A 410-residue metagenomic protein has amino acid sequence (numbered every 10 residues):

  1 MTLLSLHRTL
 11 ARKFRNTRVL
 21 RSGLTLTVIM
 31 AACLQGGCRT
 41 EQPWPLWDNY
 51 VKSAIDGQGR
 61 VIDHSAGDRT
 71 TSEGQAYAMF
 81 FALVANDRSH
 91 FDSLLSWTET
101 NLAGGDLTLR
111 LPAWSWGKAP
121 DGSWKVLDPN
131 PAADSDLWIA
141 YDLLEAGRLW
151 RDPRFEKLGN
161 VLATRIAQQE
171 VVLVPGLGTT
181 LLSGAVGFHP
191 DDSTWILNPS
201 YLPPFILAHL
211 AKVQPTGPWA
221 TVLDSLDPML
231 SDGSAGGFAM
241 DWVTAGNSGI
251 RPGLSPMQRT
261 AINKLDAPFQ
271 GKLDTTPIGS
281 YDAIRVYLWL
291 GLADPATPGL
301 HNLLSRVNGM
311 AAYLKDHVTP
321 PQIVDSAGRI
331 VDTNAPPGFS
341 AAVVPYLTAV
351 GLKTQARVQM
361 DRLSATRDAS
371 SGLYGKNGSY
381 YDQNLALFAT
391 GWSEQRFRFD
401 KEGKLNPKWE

Functional and structural regions predicted by a protein language model:
M1-R18: N-terminal secretory signal peptides that target proteins for export/translocation
G23-C33: Bacterial N-terminal signal peptides
C38-E73, L83-V126, P175-G184, V213 (+4 more regions): Low-complexity, Ser/Thr/Pro/Gly-enriched N-terminal "stalk/linker" regions
Q42-P45, D68-S72, N130-D134, E156-A341 (+2 more regions): Extended ligand-binding clefts on enzyme/binding-domain cores
S65-D68, F80-V84, V126-P129, L149-R151 (+1 more regions): Second-shell loop/turn segments in exported
T71-Q75, V126-R148: Aromatic-rich carbohydrate-recognition surfaces in CAZymes
M79-V84, W138-R148, F205-H209, L288-L292 (+2 more regions): Short glycine/serine- and small hydrophobic-enriched flexible loop segments
R329-E410: C-terminal functional modules
